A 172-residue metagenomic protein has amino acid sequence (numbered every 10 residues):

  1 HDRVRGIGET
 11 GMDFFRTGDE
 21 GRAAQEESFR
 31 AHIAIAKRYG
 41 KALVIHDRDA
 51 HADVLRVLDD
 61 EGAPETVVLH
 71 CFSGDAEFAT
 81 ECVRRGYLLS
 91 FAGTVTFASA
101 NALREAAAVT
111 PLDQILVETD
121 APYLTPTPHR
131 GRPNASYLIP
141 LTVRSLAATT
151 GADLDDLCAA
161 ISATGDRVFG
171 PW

Functional and structural regions predicted by a protein language model:
H1-A42, R85-L88, G93-A98: Active-site gating/metal-coordination segments in enzymes
R3, D60-E65, R85, T110-P111 (+1 more regions): Short helix-capping segments at alpha-helix termini
I7, G11, V44, V68 (+1 more regions): Generic enzyme active-site microenvironment
E9, A36, H70, C82 (+3 more regions): Conserved, mostly hydrophobic/aromatic
G21-I33, H51-A52, A100-A108, R132-S136: Charged helix-capping and loop-helix junction motifs
I35, L138-W172: Mid-to-C-terminal alpha-helical segments outside catalytic/metal-binding sites
D47-L69, D75-V83, A102-A107: Distinct, well-ordered alpha-helical segments
D113-A135: Short acidic/histidine-rich active-site segments
